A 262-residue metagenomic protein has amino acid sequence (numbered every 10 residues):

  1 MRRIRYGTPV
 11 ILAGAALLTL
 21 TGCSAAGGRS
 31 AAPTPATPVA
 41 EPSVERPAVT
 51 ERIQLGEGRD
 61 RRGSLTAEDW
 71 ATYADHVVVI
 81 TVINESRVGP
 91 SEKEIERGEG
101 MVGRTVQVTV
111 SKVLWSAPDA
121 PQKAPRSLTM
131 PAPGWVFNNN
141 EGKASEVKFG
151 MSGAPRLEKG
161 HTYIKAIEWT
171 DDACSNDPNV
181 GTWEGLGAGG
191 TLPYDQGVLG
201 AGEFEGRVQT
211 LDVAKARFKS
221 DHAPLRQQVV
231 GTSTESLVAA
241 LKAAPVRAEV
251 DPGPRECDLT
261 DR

Functional and structural regions predicted by a protein language model:
R2-G14, S24-P47, K143-R262: Netrin-like (NTR/C345C) domain of secreted extracellular proteins
T19-G22: C-terminal motif of bacterial Sec signal peptides marking the signal peptidase cleavage site
A31-G100, P252-R262: Extracytoplasmic low-complexity, Pro/Thr/Ser/Ala/Gly-rich segments that lie immediately after a secretion/anchoring
R62-L65, Y73-V79, M101-V108, K123-S127 (+2 more regions): Extracytoplasmic
I83, T109-S111, E168-T170: Solvent-exposed residues in well-ordered beta-strands and their adjoining turns, especially edge/terminal strands
V88, L114-P118, A173: Residue-level signal for secondary-structure boundary sites
S91-E96, A120, C174-N179: Surface-exposed patches in mature extracellular/periplasmic domains of secreted proteins
E94-K143: OB-fold (S1/OB) nucleic-acid-binding surfaces
